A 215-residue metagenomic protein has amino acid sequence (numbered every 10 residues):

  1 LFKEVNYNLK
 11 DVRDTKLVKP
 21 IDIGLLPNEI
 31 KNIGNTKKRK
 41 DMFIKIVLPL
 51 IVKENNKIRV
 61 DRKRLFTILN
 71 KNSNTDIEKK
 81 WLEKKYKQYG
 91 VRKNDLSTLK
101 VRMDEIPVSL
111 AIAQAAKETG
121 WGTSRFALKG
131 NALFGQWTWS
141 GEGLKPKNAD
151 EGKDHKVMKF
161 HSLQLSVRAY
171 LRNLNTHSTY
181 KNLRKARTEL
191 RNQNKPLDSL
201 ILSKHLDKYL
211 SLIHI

Functional and structural regions predicted by a protein language model:
L1-A113, K117-I213: Catalytic cores of secreted/periplasmic lytic hydrolases that degrade extracellular macromolecules
